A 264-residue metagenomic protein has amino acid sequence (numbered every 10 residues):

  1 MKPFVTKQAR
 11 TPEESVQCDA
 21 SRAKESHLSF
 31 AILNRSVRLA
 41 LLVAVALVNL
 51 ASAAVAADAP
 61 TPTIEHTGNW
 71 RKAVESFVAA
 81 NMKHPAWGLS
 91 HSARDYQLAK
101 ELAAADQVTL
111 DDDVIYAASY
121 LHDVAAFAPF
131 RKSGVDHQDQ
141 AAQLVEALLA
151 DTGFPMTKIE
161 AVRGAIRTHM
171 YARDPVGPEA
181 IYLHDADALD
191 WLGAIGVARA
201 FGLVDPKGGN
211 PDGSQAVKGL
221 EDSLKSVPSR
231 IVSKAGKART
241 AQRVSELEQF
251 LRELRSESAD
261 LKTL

Functional and structural regions predicted by a protein language model:
R22-L41: Bacterial N-terminal signal peptides that target proteins for export
A40-A51: Bacterial N-terminal signal peptides
A53-D58: Boundary at the C-terminal end of the N-terminal hydrophobic targeting segment
P62-E65, N69, N81-A93, Q97-V108 (+2 more regions): Divalent metal-dependent phosphate-bond-processing catalytic cores, especially two-metal-ion Mg2+/Mn2+ enzymes that act
D95, H137-L149: An active-site-proximal "capping" alpha-helix that borders the catalytic cofactor pocket
Q107-A117, T152-A165, E179: Acidic/histidine metal-binding catalytic segments
D112-R131, H137, A141, V162-A172: His-Asp-centered metal-binding catalytic motifs of divalent-metal-dependent phosphohydrolases/nucleases
